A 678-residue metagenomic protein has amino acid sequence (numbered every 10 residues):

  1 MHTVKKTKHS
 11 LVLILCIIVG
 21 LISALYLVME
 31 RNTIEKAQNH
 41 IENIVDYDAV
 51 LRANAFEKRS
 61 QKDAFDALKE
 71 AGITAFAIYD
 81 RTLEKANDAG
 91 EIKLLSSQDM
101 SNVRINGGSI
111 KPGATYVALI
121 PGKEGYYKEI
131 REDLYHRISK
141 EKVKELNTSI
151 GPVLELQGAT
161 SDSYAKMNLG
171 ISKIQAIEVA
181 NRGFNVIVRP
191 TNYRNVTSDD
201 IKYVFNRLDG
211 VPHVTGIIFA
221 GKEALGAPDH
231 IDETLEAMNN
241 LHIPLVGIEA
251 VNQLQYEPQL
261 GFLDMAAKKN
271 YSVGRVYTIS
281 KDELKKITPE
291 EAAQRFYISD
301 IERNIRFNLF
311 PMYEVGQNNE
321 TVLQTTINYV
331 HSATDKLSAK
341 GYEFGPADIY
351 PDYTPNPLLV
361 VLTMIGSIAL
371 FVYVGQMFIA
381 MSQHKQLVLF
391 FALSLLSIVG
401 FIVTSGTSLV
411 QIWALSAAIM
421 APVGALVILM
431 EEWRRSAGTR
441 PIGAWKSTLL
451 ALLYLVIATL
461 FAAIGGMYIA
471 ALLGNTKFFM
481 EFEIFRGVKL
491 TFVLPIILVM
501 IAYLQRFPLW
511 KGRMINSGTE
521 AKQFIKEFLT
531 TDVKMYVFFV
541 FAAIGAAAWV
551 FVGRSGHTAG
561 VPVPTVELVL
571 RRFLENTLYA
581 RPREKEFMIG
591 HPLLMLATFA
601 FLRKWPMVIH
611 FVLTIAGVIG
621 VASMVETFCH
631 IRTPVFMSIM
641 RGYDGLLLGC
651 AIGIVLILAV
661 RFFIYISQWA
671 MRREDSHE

Functional and structural regions predicted by a protein language model:
H2-A53: Hydrophobic secretory-pathway targeting helix
H2-H9, C16-A24, V361-E678: Alpha-helical transmembrane segments of integral membrane proteins
T33-P357: Soluble extramembrane regions of membrane proteins in the secretory/endomembrane system
